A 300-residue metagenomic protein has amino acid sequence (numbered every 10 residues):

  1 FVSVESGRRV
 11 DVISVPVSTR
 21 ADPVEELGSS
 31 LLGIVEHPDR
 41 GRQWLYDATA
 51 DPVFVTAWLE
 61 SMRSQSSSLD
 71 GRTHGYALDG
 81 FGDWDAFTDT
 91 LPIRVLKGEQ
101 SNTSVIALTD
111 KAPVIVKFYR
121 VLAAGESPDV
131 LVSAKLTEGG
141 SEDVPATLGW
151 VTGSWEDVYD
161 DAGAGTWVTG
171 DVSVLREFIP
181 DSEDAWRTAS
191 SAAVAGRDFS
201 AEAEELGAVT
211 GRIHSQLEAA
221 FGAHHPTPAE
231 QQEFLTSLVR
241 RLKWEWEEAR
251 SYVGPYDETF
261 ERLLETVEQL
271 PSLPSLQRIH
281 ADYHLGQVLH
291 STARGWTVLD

Functional and structural regions predicted by a protein language model:
V4-R241, A293-G295: Conserved ATP-binding subdomain of kinase catalytic cores across diverse folds
D83-A86, E126, P255-R262, E268-Q269 (+1 more regions): A short linear-motif detector with a strong N-terminal bias
G163-T166, V174, G222-E230, R262-I279 (+1 more regions): Catalytic activation segment of kinase domains across protein kinase-like and atypical kinase folds
P226-T266: Active-site catalytic-loop/activation-segment of kinase and kinase-like phosphoryl-transfer enzymes
